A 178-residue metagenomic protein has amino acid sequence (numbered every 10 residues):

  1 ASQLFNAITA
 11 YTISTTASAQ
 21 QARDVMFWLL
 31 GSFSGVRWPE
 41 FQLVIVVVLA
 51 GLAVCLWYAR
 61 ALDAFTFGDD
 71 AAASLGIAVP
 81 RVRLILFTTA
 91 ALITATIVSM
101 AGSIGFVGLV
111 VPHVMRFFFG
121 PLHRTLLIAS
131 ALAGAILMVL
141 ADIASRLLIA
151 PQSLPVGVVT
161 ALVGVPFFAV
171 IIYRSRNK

Functional and structural regions predicted by a protein language model:
A1-K178: Alpha-helical transmembrane segments in inner-membrane proteins
